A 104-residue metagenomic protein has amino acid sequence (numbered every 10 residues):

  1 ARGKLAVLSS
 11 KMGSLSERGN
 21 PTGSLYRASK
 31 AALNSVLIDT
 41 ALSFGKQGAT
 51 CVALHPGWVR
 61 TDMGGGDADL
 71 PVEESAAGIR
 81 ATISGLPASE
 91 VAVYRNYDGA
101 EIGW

Functional and structural regions predicted by a protein language model:
A1-K46: Catalytic loop of short-chain dehydrogenase/reductase
S10, W58, Y97: Residue-level signal for pocket-adjacent positions within structured domains
S14, R60, E101-G103: Flexible, glycine-rich phosphate/dinucleotide-binding loops and adjacent beta-alpha linkers at cofactor/substrate
L15-S16, N20, A41, G57 (+2 more regions): Short, well-ordered helical secondary-structure segments
S16-E17, H55-D67: Short beta-loop-alpha junction of Rossmann-like oxidoreductase domains
N34, F44-V59, S89-Y94: Conserved Rossmann-fold SDR core element
A53-L54, G65-W104: C-terminal helical subdomain
